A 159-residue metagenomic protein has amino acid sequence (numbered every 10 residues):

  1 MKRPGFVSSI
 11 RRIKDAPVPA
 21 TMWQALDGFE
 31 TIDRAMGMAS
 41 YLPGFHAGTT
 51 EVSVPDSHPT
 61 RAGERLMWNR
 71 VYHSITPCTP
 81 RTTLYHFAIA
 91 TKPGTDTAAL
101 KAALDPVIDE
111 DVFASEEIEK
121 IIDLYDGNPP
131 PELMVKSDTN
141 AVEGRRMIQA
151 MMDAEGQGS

Functional and structural regions predicted by a protein language model:
M1-S159: C-terminal catalytic domain of Rieske-type non-heme iron oxygenases
